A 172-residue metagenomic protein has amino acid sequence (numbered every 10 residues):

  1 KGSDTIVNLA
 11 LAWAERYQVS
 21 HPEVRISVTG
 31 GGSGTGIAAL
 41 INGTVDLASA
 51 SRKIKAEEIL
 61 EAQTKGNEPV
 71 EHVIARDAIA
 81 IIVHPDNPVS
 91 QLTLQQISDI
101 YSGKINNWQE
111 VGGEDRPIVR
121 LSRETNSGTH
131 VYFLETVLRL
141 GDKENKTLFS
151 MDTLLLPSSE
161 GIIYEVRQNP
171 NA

Functional and structural regions predicted by a protein language model:
K1-A172: Flexible loop/hinge segments at secondary-structure junctions
